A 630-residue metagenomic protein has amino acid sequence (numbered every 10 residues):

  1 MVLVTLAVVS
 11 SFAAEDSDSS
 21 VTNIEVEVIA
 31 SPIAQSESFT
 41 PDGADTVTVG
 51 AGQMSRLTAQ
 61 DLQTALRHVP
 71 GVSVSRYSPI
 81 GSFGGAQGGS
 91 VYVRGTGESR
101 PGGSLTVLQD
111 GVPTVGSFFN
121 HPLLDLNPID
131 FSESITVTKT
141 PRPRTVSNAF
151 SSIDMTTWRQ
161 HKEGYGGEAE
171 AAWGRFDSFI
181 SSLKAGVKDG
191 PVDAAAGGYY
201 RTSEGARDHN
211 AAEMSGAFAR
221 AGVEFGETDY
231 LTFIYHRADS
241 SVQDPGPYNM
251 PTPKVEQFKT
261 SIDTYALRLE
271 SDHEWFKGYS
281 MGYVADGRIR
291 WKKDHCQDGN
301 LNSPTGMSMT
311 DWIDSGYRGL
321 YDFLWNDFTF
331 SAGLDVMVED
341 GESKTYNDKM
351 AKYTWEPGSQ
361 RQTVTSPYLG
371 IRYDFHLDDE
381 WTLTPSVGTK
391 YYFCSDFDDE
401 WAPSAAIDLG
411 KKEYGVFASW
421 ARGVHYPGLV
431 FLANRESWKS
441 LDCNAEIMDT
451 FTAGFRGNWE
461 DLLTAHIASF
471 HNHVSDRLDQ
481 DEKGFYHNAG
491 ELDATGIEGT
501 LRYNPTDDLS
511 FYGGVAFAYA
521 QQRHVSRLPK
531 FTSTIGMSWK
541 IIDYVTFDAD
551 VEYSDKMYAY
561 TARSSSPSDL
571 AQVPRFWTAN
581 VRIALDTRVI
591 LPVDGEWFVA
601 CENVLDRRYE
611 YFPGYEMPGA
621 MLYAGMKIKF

Functional and structural regions predicted by a protein language model:
E25-L57, G85-S90, F218: N-terminal periplasmic "start-of-domain" segments of outer-membrane beta-barrel proteins
Q63, R67-V112: Extracytoplasmic beta-strand/coil segments of soluble accessory domains associated with Gram-negative outer-membrane
T114, D125-E168: A beta-strand signature from Gram-negative outer-membrane beta-barrel systems, especially the internal plug domain
V192, E274-H295, G410-S419, A445-F511 (+3 more regions): Membrane-embedded beta-barrel scaffold of Gram-negative outer-membrane proteins
S203-N210, M214, E224, T228-H273 (+2 more regions): Flexible loop and strand-edge segments within Gram-negative outer membrane beta-barrel domains
E224-G226, D408, A418, A445 (+2 more regions): Conserved C-terminal beta-signal and adjacent last beta-strands/turns of outer-membrane beta-barrel proteins
D239-Q243, P247-N249, T345-N347, S395-W401 (+6 more regions): Surface-exposed extracellular loop regions of Gram-negative outer-membrane beta-barrel proteins, predominantly
D327, Y373-L383, F470-H473, N488-A562 (+2 more regions): Gram-negative outer-membrane beta-barrel transporters
